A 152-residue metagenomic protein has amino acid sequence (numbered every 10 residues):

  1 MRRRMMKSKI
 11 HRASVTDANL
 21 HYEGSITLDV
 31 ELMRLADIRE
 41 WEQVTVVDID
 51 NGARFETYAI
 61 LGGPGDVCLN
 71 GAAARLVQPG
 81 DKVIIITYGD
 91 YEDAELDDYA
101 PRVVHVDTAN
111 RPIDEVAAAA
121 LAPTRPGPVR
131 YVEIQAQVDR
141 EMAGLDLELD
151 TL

Functional and structural regions predicted by a protein language model:
M1, A13-S14: Hydrophobic alpha-helical segments with strong N-terminal bias
M1-K7, P126: Extreme N-terminal tail/first-helix region
M5, V15-T16, L20-D97, A109-R111: Compact, glycine-rich, soluble single-domain proteins
L96-L152: Helix-rich terminal scaffold detector
